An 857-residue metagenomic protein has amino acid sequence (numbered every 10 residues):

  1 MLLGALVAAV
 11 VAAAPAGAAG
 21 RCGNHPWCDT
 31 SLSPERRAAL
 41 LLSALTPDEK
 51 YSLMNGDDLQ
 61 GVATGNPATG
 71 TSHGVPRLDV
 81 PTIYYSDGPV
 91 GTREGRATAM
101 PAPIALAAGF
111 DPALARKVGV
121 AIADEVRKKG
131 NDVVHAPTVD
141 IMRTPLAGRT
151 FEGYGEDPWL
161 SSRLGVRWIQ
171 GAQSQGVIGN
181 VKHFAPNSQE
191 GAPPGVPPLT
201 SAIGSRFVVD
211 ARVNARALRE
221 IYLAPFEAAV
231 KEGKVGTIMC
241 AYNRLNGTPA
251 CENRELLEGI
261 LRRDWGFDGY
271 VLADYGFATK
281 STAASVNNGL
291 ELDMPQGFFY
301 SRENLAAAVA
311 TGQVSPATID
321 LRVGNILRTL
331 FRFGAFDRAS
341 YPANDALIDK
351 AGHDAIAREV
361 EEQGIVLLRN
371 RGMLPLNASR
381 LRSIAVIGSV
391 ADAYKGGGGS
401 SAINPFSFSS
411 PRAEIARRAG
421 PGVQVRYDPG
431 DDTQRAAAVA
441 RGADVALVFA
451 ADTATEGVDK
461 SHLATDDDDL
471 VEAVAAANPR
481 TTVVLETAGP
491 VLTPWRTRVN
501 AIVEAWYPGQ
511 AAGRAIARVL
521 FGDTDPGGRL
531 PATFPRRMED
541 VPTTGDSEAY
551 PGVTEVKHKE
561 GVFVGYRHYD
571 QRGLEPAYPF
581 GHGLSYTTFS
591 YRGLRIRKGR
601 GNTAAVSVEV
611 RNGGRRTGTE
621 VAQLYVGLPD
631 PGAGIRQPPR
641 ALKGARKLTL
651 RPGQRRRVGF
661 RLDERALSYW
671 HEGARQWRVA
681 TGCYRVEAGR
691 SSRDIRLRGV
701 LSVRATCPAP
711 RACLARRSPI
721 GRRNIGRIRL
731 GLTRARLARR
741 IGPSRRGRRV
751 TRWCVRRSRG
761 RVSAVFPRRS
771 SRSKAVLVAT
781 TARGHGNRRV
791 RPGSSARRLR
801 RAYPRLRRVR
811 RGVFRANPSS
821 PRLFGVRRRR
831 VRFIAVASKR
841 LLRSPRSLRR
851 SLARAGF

Functional and structural regions predicted by a protein language model:
M1-A18: Secretory targeting and sorting signals
A18-Y669, Y684-A688, S692: Glycoside hydrolase catalytic-domain context in secreted enzymes
L374, R646-L648, V658-F660, G699-V703 (+2 more regions): Generic detection of short hydrophobic beta-strand segments and adjacent strand-loop junctions
G644-R646, R675, N724, G786: Short, conserved secondary-structure segments in the cores of folded domains
D663-C707: Terminal connector regions
C707-S820, R827-F857: Short helix/turn-capping signatures at newly exposed starts of structured segments
